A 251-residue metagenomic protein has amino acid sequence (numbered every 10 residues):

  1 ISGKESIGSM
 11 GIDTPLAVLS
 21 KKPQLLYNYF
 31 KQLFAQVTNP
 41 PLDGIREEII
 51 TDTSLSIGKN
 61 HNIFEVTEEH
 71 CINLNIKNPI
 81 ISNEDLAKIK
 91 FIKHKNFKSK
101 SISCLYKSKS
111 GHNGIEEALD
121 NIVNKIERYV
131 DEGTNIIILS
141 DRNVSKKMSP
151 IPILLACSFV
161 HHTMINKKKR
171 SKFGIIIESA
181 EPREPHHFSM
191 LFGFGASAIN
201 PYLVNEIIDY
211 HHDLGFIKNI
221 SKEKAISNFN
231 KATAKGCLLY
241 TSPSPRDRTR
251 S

Functional and structural regions predicted by a protein language model:
I1-I122, E127, D131, I138: Extended, highly charged accessory segments
V18, K90, T163-I165, H187 (+1 more regions): Short, flexible coil/linker segments at or flanking structured domains
V37, T67, G195, N205 (+1 more regions): Generic signature of intrinsically disordered, low-complexity segments enriched in small/polar residues
S99, S103-A234: Glycine-rich phosphate/ribose-binding loops and adjacent secondary-structure elements that form binding surfaces
Y240-R250: Single conserved hydrophobic/aromatic residue that forms the stacking wall/gate of nucleotide- or nucleobase-binding
